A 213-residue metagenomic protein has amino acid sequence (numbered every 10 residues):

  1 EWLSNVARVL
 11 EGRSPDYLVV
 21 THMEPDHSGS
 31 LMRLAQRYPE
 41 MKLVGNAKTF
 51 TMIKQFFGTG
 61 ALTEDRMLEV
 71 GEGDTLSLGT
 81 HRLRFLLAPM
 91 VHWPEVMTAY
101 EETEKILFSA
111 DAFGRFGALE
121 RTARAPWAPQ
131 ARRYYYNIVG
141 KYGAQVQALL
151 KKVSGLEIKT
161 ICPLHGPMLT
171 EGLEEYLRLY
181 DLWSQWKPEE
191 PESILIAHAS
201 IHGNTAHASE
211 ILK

Functional and structural regions predicted by a protein language model:
E1-L10, T98-E101, K105-S109, I194 (+1 more regions): Conserved beta-strand hairpin/beta-sheet module of binuclear metal-dependent hydrolase folds, prominently
E1-L18, P25, M41: Pre-active-site segment of Zn-dependent metallo-hydrolases
P15-M23, L43-N46, L107-A110, I161-H165: Active-site neighborhood of phospho(di)ester-bond hydrolases with catalytic His/Asp-centered motifs
G29-R37, E174: Metal-dependent catalytic neighborhoods of phosphoester/phosphodiester hydrolases
Y38-M41, I158: A short helix->loop->beta-strand "cap" motif at the edges of active sites that frequently abuts
V44-V96, Y142-A148: Metallo-beta-lactamase
R82-E171: Metallo-beta-lactamase
L173-K213: N-terminal beta1-alpha1-beta2 submodule of the flavodoxin-like/Rossmannoid cofactor-binding fold
